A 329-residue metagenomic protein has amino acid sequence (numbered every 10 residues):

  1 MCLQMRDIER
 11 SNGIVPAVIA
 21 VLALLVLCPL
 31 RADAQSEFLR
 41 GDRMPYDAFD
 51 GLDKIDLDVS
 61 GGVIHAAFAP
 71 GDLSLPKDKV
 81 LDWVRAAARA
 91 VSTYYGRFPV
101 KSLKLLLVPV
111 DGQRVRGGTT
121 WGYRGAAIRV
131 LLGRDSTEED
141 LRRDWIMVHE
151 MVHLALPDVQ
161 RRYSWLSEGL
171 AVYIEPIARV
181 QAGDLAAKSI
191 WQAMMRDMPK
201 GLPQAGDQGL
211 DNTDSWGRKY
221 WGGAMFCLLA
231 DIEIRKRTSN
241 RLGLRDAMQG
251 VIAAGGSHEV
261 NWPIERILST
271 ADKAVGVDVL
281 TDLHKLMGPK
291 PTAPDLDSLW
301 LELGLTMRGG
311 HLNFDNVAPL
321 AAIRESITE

Functional and structural regions predicted by a protein language model:
M1-I14: N-terminal secretory signal peptides that target proteins for export/translocation
L3, G256-E329: Beta/coil-rich, acidic/histidine-enriched accessory regions frequently appended to metallopeptidases
A17-C28: Bacterial N-terminal signal peptides
A32-S36: Boundary at the C-terminal end of the N-terminal hydrophobic targeting segment
D53-V159, Y163: Juxtacatalytic substrate-recognition/specificity segment
S74-A86, T137-R142, I146, R161 (+6 more regions): Soluble non-cytosolic domains of exported or imported proteins
R89-R97, H153-L156, P176-V180, D231-S239 (+5 more regions): Sec-exported extracytoplasmic/periplasmic mature domains
Q160-M225, D231, R237-T238, L244 (+1 more regions): Acidic/His/Gly-enriched intrinsically disordered linker/tail segments that often contain short helix/coil "MoRF-like"
